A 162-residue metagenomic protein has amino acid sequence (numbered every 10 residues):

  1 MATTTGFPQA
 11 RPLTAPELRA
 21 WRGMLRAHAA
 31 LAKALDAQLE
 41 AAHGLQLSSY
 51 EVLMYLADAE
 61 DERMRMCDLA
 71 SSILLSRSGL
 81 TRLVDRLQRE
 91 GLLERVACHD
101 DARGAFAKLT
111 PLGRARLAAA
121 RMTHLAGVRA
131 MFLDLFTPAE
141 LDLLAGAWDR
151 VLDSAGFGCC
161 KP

Functional and structural regions predicted by a protein language model:
M1-A15, P138-P162: C-terminal regulatory/oligomerization modules of transcriptional regulators
M1-H43: N-terminal leader segment of winged-helix/HTH proteins
T5-P8, D85-L143: Charged, amphipathic alpha-helical coiled-coil/dimerization segments
P16, A20, S48-Y50, E140: N-terminal positioning helix adjacent to the helix-turn-helix/winged-helix DNA-binding module
L31, L35, I73, R116 (+2 more regions): Alpha-helical linker/hinge and terminal dimerization helices associated with HTH transcriptional regulators
K33-S76: N-terminal helix-turn-helix DNA-binding core of bacterial DNA-binding proteins
M66, V84-D85: Short, hydrophobic-biased segments on the C-terminal half of alpha helices that form "recognition helices"
